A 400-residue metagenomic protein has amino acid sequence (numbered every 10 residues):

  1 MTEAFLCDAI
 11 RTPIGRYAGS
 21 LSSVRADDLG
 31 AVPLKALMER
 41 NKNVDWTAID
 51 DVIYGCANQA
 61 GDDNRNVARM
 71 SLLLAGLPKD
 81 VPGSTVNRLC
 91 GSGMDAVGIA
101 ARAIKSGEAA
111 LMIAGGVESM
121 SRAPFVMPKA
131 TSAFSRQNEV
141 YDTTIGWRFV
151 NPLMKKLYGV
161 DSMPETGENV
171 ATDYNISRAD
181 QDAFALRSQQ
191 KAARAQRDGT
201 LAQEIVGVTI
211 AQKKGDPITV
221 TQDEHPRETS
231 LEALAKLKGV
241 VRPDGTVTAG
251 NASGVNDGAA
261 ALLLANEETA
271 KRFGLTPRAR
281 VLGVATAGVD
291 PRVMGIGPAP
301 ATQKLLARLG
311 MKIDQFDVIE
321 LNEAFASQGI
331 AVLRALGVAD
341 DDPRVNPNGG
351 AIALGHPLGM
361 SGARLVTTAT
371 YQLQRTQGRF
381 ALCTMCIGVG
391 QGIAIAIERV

Functional and structural regions predicted by a protein language model:
M1-A26, I145, L231-I296, P300 (+5 more regions): Condensing-enzyme catalytic core mediating Claisen C-C bond formation in acyl metabolism
M1-A75, P82, T166-R178, S188 (+4 more regions): Conserved active-site "lid/cap" helical segment
R11-T12, S23, D27-V32, N43 (+3 more regions): N-terminal extracellular/periplasmic Venus flytrap/periplasmic-binding protein-like
V24, C56-L111, T144-W147, L157-M163 (+4 more regions): Conserved catalytic cysteine-centered active-site region of acyl-thioester-dependent Claisen-condensing enzymes
V86-E118, A171-T200, A261-E268, L333-R334 (+2 more regions): Active-site-proximal alpha-helical scaffold in enzymes
L111-N169: Flexible glycine-/small-residue-enriched beta->alpha junction loops that bind anionic phosphate/pyrophosphate groups
E168, E204, Q212, L282-A353: Active-site pocket-lining segment
